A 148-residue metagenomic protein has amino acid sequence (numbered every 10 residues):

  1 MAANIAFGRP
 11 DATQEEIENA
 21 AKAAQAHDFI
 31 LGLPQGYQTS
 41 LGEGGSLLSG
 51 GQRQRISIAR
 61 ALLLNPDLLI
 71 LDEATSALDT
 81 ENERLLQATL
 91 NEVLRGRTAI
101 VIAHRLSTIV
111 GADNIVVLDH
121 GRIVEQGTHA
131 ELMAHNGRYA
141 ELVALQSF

Functional and structural regions predicted by a protein language model:
M1-G8, E18-A26, G36-N136: ABC-family ATPase nucleotide-binding domain "signature/switch" substructure
I30: Nucleotide-activated donor-binding/catalytic signature segment of Leloir-type glycosyltransferases, i.e., the conserved
A134-F148: C-terminal boundary and immediately downstream tail of ABC-type ATPase nucleotide-binding domains
